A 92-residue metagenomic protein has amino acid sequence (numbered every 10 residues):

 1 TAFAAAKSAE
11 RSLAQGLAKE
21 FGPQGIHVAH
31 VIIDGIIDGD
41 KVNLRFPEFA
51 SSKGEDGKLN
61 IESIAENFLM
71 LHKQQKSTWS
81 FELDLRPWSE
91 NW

Functional and structural regions predicted by a protein language model:
T1-F3, K19: Glycine-/Pro-rich loop/turn segments that contact NAD(P) or position catalytic residues in Rossmann-like domains
F3-E10: Active-site helix of classical SDR
E10, A14, I64-A65: A general structural signal for well-ordered alpha-helical segments in protein cores
S12, G16-I26: Active-site-adjacent segment of SDR/Rossmann-fold oxidoreductases
P23-I26, H30-I32, L44, E48-W92: C-terminal helical subdomain
